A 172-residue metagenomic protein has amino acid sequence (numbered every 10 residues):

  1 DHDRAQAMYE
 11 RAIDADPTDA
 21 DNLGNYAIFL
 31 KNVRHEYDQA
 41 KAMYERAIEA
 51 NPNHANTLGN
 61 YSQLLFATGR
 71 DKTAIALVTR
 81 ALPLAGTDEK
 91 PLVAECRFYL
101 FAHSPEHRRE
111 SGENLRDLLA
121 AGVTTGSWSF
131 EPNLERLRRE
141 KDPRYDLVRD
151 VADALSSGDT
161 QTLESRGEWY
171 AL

Functional and structural regions predicted by a protein language model:
D1, H35-E36, R70, S104-H107: Residues in the short coil linking paired helices within alpha-helical repeat scaffolds
A5-Y9, Q39-R46, K72-L84, H107-G122 (+2 more regions): Alpha-helical repeat scaffolds
I13, I48, T87-E89: Short coil/turn linkers that connect adjacent helices within long alpha-helical scaffolds, especially alpha-solenoid
D21-K31, N56-Q63, K90-C96: Conserved alpha-helical positions within TPR/SEL1-like repeat arrays
A27-I28, S62, A94-H103, P132-R136 (+2 more regions): Conserved small-residue packing positions in alpha-helical repeats and bundles
N32-V33, A67-T68, Y99-H103: Register position in tetratricopeptide repeats
